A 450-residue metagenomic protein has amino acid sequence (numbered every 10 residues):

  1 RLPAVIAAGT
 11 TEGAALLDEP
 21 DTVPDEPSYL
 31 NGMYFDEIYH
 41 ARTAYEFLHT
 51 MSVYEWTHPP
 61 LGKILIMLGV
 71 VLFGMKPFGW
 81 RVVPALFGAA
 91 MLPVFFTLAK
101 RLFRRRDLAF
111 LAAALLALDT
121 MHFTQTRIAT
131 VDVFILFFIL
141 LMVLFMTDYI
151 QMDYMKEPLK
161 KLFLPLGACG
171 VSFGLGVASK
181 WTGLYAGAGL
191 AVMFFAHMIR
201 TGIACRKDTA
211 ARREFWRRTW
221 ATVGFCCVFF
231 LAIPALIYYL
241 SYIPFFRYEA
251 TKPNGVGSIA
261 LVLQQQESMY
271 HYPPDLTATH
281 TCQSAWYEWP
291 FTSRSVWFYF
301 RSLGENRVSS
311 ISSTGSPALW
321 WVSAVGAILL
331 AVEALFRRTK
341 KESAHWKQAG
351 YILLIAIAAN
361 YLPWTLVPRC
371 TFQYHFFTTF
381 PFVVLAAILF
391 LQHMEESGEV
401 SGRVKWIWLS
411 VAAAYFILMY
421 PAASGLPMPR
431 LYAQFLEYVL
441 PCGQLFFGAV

Functional and structural regions predicted by a protein language model:
R1-P20, E26-Y29, K161, P165-A168 (+7 more regions): Transmembrane helical bundles and short interhelical boundary loops of multi-pass, membrane-embedded
L2-A41, V53-L65, M75-F78, V256-G257: Extracytoplasmic catalytic/substrate-binding loops of multi-pass membrane glycan-assembly enzymes
W56-I66, F73-P93, F110-A113, Q125 (+2 more regions): Loop-to-helix entry region of an early transmembrane alpha helix in multi-pass inner-membrane enzymes
V82-F103, L141-F145: Transmembrane-helix motifs of polytopic, lipid-linked glycan transferases
P84, M121-F134, S179-T182: Short acidic/glycine- and proline-prone juxtamembrane loop motifs at membrane-interface regions of multi-pass membrane
F95-L118, L136-F137, Y154-L164: Transmembrane-helix signature of polytopic, membrane-embedded enzymes that assemble or transfer cell-envelope glycans
K100, M142-P165, F195-C205: Membrane-interface transmembrane helices that cradle and orient dolichyl/undecaprenyl
A112-A117, T124, L144, F173 (+1 more regions): Short helix- or helix-capping micro-motifs that position conserved polar/aromatic residues at function-defining sites
